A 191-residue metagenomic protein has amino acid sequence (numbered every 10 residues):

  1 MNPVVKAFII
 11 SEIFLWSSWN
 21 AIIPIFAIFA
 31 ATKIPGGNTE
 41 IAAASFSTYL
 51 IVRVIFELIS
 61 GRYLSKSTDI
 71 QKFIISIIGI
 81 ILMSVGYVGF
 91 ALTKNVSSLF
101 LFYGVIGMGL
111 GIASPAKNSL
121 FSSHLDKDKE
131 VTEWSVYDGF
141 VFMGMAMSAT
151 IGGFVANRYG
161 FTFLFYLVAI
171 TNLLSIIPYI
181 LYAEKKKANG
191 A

Functional and structural regions predicted by a protein language model:
M1-L50: Helix-loop boundary and gating motifs at the non-cytosolic
I13, S97-A113: Hydrophobic core of transmembrane alpha-helices in multi-pass small-molecule transporters, especially MFS/SLC-type
T39-E40, K127-Y137: Loop-to-transmembrane helix entry/capping segments in MFS-fold secondary transporters and related SLC/MFSD carriers
A44-R62: Central cavity-lining transmembrane alpha-helices of secondary-active solute carriers, predominantly the Major
F56-I70, A156: Helix-to-loop junctions at the C-terminal end of transmembrane segments in multipass secondary transporters
K72-V88, A169: Structural signature of the two symmetry-related core transmembrane helices
I112-L125: Intracellular juxtamembrane helix-capping segments at the cytosolic ends of symmetry-related transmembrane helices
F154-N172: A membrane-interface helix-boundary motif in multi-pass transporters
